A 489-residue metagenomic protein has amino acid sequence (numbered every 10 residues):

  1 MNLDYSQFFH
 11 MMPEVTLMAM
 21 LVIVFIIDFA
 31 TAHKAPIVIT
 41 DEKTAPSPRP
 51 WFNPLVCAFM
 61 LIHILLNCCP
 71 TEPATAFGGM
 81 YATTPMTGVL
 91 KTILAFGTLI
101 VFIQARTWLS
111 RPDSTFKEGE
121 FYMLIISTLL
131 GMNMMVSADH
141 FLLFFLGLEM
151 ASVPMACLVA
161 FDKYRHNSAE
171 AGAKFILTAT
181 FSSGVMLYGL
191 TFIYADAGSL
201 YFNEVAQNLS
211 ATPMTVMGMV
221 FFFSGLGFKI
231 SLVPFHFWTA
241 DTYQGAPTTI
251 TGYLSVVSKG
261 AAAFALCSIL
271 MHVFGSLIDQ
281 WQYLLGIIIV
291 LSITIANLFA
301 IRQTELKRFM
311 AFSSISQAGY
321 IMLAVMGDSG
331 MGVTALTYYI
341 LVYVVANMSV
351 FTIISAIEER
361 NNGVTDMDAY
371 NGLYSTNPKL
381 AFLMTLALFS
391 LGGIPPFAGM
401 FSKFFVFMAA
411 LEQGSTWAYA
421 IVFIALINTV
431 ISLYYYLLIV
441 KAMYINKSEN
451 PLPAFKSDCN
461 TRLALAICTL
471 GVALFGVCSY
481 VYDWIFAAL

Functional and structural regions predicted by a protein language model:
M1-L489: Alpha-helical transmembrane segments of multi-pass membrane proteins predominantly involved in bioenergetics
